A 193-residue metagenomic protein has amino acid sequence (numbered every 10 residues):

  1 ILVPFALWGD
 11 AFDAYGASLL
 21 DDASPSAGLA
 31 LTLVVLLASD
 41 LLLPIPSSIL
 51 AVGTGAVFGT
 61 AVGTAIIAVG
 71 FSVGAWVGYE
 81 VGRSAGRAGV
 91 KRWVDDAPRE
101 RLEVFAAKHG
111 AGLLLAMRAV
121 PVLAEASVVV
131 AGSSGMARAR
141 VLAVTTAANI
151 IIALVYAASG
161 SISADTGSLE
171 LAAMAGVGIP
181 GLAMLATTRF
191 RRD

Functional and structural regions predicted by a protein language model:
I1-V35, I67-V129, S133-M136, S163-M174 (+1 more regions): Membrane-interfacial helix-loop-helix
A6, P46-S48, L182: Intrinsically disordered, low-complexity segments enriched in proline/serine/threonine
L33-V57, A61, P121-V128, I152-A153: Transmembrane helix boundary and interhelical junction motifs in multipass membrane proteins
A38-S39, A116, V144: Hydrophobic alpha-helical transmembrane segments of multi-pass membrane proteins
A51-V73, G132-A143, A147, I151 (+2 more regions): Interfacial segments of multi-pass membrane proteins
T54, G78, G82, Y156-G160: Hydrophobic/aromatic and small-residue hotspots that mark the transmembrane alpha-helices of Major Facilitator
T145-G176, A183: Alpha-helical transmembrane segments and their immediate juxtamembrane interface regions
